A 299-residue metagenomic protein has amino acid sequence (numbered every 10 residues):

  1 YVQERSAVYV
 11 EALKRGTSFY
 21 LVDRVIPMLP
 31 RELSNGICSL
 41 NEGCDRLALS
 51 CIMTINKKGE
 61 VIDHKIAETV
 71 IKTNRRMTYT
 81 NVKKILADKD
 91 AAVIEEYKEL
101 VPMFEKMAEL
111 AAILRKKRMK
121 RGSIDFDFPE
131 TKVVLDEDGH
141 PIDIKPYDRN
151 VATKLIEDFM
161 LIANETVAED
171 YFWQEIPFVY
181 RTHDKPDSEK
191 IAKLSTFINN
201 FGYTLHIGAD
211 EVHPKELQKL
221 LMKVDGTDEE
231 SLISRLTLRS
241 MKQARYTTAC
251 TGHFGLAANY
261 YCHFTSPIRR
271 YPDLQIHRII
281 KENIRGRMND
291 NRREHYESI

Functional and structural regions predicted by a protein language model:
Y1-I299: Conserved, carboxylate-rich catalytic/transport cores that coordinate ions
